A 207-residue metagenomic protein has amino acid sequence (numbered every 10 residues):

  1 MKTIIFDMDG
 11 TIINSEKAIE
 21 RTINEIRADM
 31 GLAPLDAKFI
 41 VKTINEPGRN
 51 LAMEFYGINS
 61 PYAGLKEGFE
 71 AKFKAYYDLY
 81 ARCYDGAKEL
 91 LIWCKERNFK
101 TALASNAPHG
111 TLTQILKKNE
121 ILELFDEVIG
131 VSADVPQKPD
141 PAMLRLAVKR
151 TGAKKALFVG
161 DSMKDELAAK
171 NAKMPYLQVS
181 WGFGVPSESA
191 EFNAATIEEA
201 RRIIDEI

Functional and structural regions predicted by a protein language model:
M1-F6, K155, E206: Non-catalytic pre-domain segments flanking phosphatase-related domains
K2-W93, R97: N-terminal helical cap/lid subdomain that shapes the substrate entry/recognition surface in HAD-like hydrolases
R82, P108-L157, M163-A172, P186-E188: Substrate-recognition "cap/lid" segment bordering the active-site pocket of phosphatases
A87-K117: Substrate-recognition element of Asp-dependent hydrolases with the DxDx(T/V) motif
R97-F99, R150-K154, I207: Glycine-rich phosphate-binding loop signature in dinucleotide/nucleotide-binding domains
N106, G160-S162, V179-F183, I197: Short secondary-structure boundary segments
F192-E199: Short acidic-hydrophobic, aromatic-tinged amphipathic segments that line or gate anion-handling sites
A200-I207: Short amphipathic alpha-helix with an adjacent loop that forms part of the alpha/beta core around
